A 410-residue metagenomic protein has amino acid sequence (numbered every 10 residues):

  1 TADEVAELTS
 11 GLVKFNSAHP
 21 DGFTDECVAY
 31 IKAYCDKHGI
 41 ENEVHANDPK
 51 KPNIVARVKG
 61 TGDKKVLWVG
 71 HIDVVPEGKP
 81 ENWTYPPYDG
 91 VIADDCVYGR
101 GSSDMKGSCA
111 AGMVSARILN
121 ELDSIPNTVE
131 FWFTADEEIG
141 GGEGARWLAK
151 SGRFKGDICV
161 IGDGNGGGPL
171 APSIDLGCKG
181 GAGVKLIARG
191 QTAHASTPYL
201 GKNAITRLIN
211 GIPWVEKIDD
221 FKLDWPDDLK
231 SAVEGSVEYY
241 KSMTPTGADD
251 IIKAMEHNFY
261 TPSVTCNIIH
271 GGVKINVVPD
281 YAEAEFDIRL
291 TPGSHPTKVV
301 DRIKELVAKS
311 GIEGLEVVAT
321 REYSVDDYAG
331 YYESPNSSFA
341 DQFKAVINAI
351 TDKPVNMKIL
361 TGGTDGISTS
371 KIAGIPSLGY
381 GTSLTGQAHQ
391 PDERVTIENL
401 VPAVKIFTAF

Functional and structural regions predicted by a protein language model:
T1-R100, I118-I125, A188: Acidic/His- and Gly-rich active-site-bordering loop/insert found across diverse amide/peptide-bond hydrolases
H38, L122-I125, R153, K309-G314: Short helix-capping segments at alpha-helix termini
I40-E43, D63, V75-E77, G141 (+5 more regions): An extended, acidic, His-containing surface patch that forms the Zn2+-binding/catalytic region of metallohydrolases
K64-L67, E130, D157-V160, P376-L378: Structural motif
W68, V91-I139, A182-A188, T197-D219 (+3 more regions): Alpha-helical metal-binding/catalytic segments enriched in His/Glu/Asp
H71, H194, H389: Histidine-centered divalent metal-coordination motifs
M105-G177, E256: Acidic/histidine-rich catalytic neighborhood of metal-dependent amide-processing enzymes
K150-V307: Midchain, well-structured core segments that form catalytic/ion-binding scaffolds
